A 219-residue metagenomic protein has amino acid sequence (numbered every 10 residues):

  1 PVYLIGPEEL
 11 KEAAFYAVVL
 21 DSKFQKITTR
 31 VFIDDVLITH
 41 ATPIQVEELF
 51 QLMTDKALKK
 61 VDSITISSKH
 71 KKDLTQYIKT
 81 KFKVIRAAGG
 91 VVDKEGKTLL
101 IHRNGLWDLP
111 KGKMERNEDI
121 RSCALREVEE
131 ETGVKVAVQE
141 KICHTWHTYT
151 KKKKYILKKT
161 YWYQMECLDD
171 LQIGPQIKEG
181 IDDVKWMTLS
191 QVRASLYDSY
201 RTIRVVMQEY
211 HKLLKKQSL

Functional and structural regions predicted by a protein language model:
P1-Y16: Short Lys/Arg-enriched alpha/beta "domain-start" segment
Y3-L4, V19-V31, L106, Q176-L219: Nudix hydrolase/Nudix homology domain
F24, T28-P43, L49: N-terminal positively charged helical leader segments and presequences
P43-G89: Acidic, metal-coordinating catalytic segment for phosphate/diphosphate chemistry, firing primarily on the Nudix
I66, G90, Y163-C167: Short beta-strand element of the conserved SAM-dependent methyltransferase core
V84-W107: A short mid-domain helix/strand-loop element embedded in enzyme catalytic domains that forms or borders the active-site
L109-K111: Thr-Gly-centered strand-to-loop micro-motif
M114-I203: Unchanged
